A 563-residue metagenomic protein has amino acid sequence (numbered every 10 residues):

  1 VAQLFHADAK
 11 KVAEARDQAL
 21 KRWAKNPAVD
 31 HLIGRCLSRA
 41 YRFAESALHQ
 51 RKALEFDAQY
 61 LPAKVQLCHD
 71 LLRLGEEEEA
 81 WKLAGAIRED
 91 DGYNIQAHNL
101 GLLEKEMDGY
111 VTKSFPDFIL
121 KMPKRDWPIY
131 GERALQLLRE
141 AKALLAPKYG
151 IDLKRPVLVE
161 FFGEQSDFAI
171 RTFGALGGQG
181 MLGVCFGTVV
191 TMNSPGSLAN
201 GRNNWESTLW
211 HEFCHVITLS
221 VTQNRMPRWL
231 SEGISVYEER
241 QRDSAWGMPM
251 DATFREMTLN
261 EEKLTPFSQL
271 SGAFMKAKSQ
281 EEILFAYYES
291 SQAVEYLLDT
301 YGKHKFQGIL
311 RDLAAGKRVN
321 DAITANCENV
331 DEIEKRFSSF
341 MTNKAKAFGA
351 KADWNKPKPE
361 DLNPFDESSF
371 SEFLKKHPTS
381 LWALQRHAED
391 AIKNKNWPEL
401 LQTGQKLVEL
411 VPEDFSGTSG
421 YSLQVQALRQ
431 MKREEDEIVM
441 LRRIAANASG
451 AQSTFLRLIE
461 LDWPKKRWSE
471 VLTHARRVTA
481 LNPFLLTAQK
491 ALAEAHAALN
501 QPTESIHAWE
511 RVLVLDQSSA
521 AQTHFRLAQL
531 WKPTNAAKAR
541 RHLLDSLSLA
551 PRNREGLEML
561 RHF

Functional and structural regions predicted by a protein language model:
V1, E14, Q18, V29 (+11 more regions): Beta/coil-rich, acidic/histidine-enriched accessory regions frequently appended to metallopeptidases
V1-L103, R526-Q529: Alpha-helical protein-protein interaction scaffolds
A2, E14, K21, G109-R228 (+7 more regions): Juxtacatalytic substrate-recognition/specificity segment
F5, R39, R73, E106-M107 (+6 more regions): Register position in tetratricopeptide repeats
K10, R73, E78-W81, M226 (+2 more regions): Amphipathic alpha-helical substructures
W23, D57, D91, H377 (+6 more regions): A structural motif in tetratricopeptide-repeat
L32, Q66, L100, R386 (+5 more regions): Canonical tetratricopeptide repeat
